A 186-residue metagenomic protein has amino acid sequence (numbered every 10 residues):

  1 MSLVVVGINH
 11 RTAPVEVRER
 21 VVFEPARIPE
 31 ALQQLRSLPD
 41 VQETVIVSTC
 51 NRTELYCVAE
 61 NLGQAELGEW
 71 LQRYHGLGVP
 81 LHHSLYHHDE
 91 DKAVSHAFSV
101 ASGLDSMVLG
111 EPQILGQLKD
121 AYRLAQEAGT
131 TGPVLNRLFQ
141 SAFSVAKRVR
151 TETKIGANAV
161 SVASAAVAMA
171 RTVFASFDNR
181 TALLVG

Functional and structural regions predicted by a protein language model:
M1-S106: A glycine-rich (often HGG/GG-containing) alpha/beta subdomain
P80-R180: Glycine/serine-rich phosphate-binding loop and adjoining beta1-alpha1 elements at the start of nucleotide-handling
A182-L184: Hydrophobic Val/Ile/Leu positions in short beta-strands of Rossmann-like dinucleotide-binding domains
